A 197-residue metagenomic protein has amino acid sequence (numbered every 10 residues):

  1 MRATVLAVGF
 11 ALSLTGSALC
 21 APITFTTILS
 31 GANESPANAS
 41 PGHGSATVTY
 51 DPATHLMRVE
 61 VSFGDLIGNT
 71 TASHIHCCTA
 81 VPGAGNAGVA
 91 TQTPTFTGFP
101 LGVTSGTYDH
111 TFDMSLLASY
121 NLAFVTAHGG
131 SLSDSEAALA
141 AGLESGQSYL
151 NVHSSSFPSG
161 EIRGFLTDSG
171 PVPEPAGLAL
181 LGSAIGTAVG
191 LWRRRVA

Functional and structural regions predicted by a protein language model:
M1-L6, W192: Bacterial N-terminal signal peptides that target proteins for export
A7-T15: Bacterial N-terminal signal peptides
L12, L29, L178-L181: Generic leucine side-chain signal with a strong bias for well-ordered alpha-helical environments
S17-L19: Bacterial Sec-dependent signal peptides at the C-terminal "C-region" and cleavage site
A21-S73, C77-P171: Metal-centered catalytic cores of metalloenzymes
P173-L191: A short, hydrophobic C-terminal helix/tail in secreted or cell-surface proteins
R194-A197: Short, charged juxtamembrane terminal tails flanking transmembrane helices
